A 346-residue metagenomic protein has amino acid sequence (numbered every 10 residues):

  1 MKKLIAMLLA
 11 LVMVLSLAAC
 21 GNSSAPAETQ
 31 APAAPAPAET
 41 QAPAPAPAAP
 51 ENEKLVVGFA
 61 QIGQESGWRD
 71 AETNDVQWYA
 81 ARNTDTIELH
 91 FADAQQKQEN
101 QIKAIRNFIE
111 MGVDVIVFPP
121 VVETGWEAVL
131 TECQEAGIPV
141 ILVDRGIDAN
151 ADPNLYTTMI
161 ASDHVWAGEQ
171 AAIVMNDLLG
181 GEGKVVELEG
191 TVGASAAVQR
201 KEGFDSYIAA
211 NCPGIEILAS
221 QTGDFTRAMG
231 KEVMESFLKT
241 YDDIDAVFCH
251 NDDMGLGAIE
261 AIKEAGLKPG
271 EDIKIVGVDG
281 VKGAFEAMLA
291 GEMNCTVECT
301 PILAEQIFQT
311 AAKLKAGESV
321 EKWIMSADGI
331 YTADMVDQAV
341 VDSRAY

Functional and structural regions predicted by a protein language model:
M1-V56, A81-R82, T131-I138, R344-Y346: Short, low-complexity disordered leader/linker segments with a strong preference for bacterial N-terminal type II
P50-E51, V57, Q101, M159-V185 (+3 more regions): Hydrophobic alpha-helical segments within soluble ligand-binding/sensing domains
E53-L55, L188-A196, S206-G214, L218 (+1 more regions): Hinge/cleft segment of the Venus flytrap/periplasmic-binding protein
V56-N83, L89-N107, V113, P119-T124 (+3 more regions): Extracytoplasmic "Venus flytrap"
W68-N83, I87, A167-A171, S195-I215 (+3 more regions): Short, solvent-exposed amphipathic alpha-helices that sit in or adjacent to ligand/effector-binding or catalytic
F91-D93, A149-V174, E187-E189, S220 (+1 more regions): Short beta-strand elements at the ligand-binding edges of bilobed clamshell
V115-E135, F204, L218-A219, G223-E286: Hydrophobic alpha-helical
T124, A128-W166, K184, G190 (+3 more regions): Flexible loop/hinge segments that line or gate small-molecule binding clefts
